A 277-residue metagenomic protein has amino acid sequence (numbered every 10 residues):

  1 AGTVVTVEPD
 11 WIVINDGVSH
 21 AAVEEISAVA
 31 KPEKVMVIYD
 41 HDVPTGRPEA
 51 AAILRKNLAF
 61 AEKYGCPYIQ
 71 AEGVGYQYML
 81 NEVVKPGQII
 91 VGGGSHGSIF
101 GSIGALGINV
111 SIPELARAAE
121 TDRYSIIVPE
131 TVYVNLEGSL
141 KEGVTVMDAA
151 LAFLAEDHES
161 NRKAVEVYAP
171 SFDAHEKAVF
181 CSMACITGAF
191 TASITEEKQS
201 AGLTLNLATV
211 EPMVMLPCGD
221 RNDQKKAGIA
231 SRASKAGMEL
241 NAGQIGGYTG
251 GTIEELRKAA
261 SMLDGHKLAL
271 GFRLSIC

Functional and structural regions predicted by a protein language model:
A1-C277: Fe-S-dependent hydro-lyases/dehydratases of central metabolism
